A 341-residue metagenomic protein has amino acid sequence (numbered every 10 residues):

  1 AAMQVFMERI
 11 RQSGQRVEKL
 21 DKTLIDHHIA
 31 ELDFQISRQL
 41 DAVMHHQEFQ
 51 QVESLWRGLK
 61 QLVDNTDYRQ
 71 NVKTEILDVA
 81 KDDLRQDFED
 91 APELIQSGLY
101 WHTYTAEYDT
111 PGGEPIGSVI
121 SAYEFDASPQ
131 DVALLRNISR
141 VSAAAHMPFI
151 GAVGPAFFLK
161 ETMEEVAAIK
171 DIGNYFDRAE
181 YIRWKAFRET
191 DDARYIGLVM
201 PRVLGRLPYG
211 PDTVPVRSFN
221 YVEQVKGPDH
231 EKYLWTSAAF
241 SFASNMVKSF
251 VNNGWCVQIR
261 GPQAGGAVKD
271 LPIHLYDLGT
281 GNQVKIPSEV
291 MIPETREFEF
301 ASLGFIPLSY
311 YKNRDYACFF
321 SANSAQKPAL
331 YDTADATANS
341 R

Functional and structural regions predicted by a protein language model:
A1-E89: N-terminal-proximal low-complexity accessory segments that begin disordered and transition into the first
A1-V17, M44, D67, V79 (+1 more regions): A glycine- and small-residue-enriched flexible loop/hinge signal that marks low-structured segments
L55-W56, D90-T105, Q130-V141: Well-ordered, non-membrane alpha-helical segments in soluble/globular domains
Q70-D82, D87-H102, A106, T110-G117: Structure-specific endonuclease nuclease cores
